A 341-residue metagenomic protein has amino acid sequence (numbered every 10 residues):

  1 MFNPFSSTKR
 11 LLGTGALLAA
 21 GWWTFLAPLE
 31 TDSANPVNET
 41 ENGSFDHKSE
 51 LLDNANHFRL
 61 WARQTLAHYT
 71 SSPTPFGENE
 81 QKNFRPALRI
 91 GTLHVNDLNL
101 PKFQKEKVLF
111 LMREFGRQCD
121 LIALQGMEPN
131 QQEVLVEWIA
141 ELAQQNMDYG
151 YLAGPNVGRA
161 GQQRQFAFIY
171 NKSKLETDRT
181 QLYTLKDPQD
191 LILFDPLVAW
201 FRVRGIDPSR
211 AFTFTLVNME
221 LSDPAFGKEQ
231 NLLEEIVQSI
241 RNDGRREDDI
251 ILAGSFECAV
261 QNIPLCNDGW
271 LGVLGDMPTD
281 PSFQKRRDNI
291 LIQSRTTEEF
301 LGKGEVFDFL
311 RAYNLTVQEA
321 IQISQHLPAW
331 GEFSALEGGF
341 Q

Functional and structural regions predicted by a protein language model:
F2-T74, I240-D248, C258-Q341: Metal-dependent phosphoester-hydrolase catalytic domains
T70, N130-P208: Structured beta-strand-rich core segments of catalytic domains in phosphoester-bond hydrolases
Q81-I90, S173-E176, L191-M219, G338-F340: Beta-strand-turn-beta hairpins that frame and shape the catalytic cleft of phosphate-ester-processing enzymes
A87, T92-E106: Acidic/histidine-rich helix-loop elements that form or flank divalent-metal/phosphate-binding sites at the catalytic
I90-V95, M112-V136, I169, L216 (+4 more regions): Active-site beta-strand/loop signature of hydrolases that rely on acidic residues for catalysis
V95-L100, M127-Q132, N156-G161, S173-E176 (+8 more regions): Solvent-exposed loop/turn segments at secondary-structure junctions within structured extracellular/periplasmic domains
A123-Q125, L152-P155, I251-S255, G272-D276 (+1 more regions): Active-site neighborhood of phospho(di)ester-bond hydrolases with catalytic His/Asp-centered motifs
A199-M277: Extracytoplasmic, non-cytosolic globular domains
